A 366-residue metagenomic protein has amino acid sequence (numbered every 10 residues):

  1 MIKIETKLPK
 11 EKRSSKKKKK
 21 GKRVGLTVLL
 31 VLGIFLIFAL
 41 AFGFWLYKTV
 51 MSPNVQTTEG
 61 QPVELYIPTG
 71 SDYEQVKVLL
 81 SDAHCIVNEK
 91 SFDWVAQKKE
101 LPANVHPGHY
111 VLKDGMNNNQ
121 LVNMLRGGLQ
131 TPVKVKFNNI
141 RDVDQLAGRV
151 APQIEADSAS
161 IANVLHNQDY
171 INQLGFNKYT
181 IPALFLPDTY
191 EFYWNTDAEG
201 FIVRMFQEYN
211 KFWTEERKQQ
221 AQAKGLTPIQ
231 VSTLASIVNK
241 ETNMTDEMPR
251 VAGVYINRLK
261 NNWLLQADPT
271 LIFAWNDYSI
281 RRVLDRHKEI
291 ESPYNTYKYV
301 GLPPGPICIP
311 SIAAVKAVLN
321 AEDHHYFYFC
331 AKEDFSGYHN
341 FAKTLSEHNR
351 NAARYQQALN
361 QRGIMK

Functional and structural regions predicted by a protein language model:
M1-V24: N-terminal Lys/Arg-rich, disordered targeting/topogenic segments
P9, T27-L30, S346, N360: Compositionally biased amphipathic helical and low-complexity segments enriched in hydrophobic
K17-I37: N-terminal Sec-pathway targeting helices
R23-L29, T69-E74, W94-K98, P107 (+4 more regions): A broad, low-specificity signal for short, low-complexity segments enriched in glycine/proline and polar/charged
V31-F35, P62-E64, P102-N104, R141-Q145 (+4 more regions): Short low-complexity stretches enriched in small and charged residues
L36-L46: Hydrophobic alpha-helical membrane-insertion segments, chiefly the h-region of N-terminal signal peptides
L46-W213: Signal peptide-directed extracytoplasmic domains
K136, I154-A159, Y170-K366: Bacterial extracytoplasmic/cell-wall-associated proteins, especially those involved in peptidoglycan
